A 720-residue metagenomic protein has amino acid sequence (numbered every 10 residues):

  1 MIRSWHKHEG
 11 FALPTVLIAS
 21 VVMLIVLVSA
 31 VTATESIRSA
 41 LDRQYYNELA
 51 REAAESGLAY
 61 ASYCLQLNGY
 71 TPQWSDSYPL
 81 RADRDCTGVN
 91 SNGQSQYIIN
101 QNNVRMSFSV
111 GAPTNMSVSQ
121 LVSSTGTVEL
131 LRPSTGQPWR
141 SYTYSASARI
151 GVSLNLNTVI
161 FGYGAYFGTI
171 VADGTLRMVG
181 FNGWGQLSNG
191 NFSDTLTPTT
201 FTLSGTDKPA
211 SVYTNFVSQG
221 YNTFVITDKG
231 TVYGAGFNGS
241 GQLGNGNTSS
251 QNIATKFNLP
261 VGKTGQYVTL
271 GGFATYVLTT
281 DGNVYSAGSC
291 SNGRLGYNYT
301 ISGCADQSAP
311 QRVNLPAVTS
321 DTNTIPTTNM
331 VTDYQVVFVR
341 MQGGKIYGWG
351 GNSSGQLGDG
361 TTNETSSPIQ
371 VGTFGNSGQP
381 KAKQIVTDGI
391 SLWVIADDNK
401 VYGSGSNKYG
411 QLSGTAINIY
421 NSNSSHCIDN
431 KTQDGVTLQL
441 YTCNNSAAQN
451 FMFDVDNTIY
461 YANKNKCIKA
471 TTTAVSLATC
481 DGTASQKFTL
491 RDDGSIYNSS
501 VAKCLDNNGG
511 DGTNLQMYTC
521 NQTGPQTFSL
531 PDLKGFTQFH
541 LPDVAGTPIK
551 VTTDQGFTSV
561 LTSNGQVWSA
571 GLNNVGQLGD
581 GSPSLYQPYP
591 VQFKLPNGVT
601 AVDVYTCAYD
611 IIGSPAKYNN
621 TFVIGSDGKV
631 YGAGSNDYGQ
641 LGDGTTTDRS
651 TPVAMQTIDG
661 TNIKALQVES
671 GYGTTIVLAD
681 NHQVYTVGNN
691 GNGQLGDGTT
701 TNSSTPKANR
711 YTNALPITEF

Functional and structural regions predicted by a protein language model:
I2-S4, F11-A53, Y276: Aliphatic-rich helix starts adjacent to a transmembrane/signal segment
E52, A59-S123: Low-complexity, Gly/Pro-rich coil/beta segments used as flexible assembly/activation regions
R84, S302, S425, Y441 (+4 more regions): Extracellular secreted precursors and ectodomains with disulfide-bonded cysteine-rich loops/domains
T114-F167, M178: Short, ordered "entry" segments at domain starts
G151-A416, Q433-F451, A478-F488, G512-F720: Eukaryote-biased RCC1-like beta-propeller repeat architecture
L156-T158, A416-Y420, V455-Y460, R491-Y497 (+1 more regions): Short, recurring structural edge motifs at helix starts
K431-G435, I468, T472, G509-G512: Beta-strand repeat architectures
